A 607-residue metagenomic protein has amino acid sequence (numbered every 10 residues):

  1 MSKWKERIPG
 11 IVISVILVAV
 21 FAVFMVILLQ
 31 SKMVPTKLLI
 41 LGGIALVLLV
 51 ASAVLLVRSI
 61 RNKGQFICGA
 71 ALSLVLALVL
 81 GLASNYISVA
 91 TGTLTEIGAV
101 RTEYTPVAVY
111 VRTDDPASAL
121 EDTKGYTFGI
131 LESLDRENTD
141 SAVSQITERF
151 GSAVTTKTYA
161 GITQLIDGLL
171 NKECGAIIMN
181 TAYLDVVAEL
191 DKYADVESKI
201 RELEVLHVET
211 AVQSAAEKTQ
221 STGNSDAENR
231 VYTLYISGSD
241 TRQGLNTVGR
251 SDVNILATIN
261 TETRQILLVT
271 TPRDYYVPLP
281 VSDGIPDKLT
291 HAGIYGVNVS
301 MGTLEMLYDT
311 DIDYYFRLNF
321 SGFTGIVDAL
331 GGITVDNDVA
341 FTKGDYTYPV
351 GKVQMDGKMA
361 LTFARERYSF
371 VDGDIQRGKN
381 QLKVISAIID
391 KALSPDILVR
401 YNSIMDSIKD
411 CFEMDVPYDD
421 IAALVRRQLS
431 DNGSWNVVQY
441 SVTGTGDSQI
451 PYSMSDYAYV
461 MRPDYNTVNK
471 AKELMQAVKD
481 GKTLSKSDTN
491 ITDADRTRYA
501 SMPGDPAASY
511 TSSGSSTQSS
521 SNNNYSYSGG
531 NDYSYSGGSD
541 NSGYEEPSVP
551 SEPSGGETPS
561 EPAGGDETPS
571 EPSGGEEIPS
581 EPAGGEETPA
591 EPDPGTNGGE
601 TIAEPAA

Functional and structural regions predicted by a protein language model:
I8-L56: Membrane-embedded alpha-helical segments of integral membrane proteins
G81, N85-T102, V107, T113 (+4 more regions): Entry/capping segment at the start of metal-dependent catalytic domains with acidic active-site entry clusters
Y104-A160, M301: Bilobed "Venus flytrap"/periplasmic-binding protein-like clamshell domains and structurally analogous long
E121-D122, I162-I178, A182-Y183, T303-L307 (+1 more regions): Short helices/loops that flank or line small-molecule/ion binding pockets
G223-Y232, D240, G244-T247, G293 (+2 more regions): Flexible, polar/acidic helix-loop-strand segments at domain edges
G244-D252, T263-L267, T271-A292, M355 (+4 more regions): C-terminal solvent-exposed extensions
A292-Y346, D415-P417, L429-N432: Amphipathic, coiled-coil-like alpha-helical scaffolding segments used for oligomerization/assembly
N490-A607: Ser/Thr/Gly/Pro-rich low-complexity, disordered linker/stalk segments of secreted and cell-surface proteins
